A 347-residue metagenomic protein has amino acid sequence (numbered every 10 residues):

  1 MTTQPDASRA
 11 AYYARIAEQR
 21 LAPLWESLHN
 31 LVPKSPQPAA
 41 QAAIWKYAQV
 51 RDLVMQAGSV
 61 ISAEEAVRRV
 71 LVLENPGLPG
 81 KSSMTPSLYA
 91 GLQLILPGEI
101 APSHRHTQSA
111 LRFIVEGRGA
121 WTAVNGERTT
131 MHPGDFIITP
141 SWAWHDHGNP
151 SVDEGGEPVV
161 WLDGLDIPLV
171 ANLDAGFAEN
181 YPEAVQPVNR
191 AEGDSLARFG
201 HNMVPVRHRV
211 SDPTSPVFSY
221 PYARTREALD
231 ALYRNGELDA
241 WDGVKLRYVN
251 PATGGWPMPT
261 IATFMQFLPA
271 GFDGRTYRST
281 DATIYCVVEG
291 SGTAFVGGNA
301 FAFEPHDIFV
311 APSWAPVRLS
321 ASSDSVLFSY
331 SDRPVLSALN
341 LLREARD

Functional and structural regions predicted by a protein language model:
M1-P86, Q186-T260, F264: A short, N-terminal "cap"/entry segment at the start of jelly-roll beta-barrel domains of the cupin/DSBH fold
M1-Y13, V152-F218, A321-D347: Double-stranded beta-helix
P79-S82, Y89, A101, S109-L111 (+6 more regions): Intrinsic, low-complexity N-terminal interaction/targeting segments
K81-M84, A101-T107, N149-E157, G254-P257 (+2 more regions): Short, low-complexity cationic-aromatic patches
L96-P133, T139-A143, G148-P150, Y277-P305: A short beta-strand-loop-beta hairpin characteristic of the jelly-roll/cupin
V124, T130-E154, W161-D166, A270 (+3 more regions): Conserved metal-binding segment of the jelly-roll/cupin
G254, I261, M265, T280 (+3 more regions): C-terminal structured domain segments across diverse proteins
